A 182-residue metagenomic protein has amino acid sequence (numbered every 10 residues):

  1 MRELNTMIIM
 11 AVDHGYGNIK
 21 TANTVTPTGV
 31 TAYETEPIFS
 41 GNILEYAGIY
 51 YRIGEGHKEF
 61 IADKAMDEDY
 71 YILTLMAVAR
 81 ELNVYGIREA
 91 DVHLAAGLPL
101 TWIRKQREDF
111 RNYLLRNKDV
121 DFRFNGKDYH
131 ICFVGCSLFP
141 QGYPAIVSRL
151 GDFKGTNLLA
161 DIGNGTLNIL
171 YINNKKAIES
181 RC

Functional and structural regions predicted by a protein language model:
M1-L159, N174-C182: Nucleotide/phosphate-binding catalytic cleft detector across ATP-hydrolyzing and phosphate-transferring enzymes
I162: Catalytic glutamate of the conserved HExxH
G165-I169: Short glycine/serine/threonine-rich phosphate/pyrophosphate-binding segments that cradle anionic phosphate groups
